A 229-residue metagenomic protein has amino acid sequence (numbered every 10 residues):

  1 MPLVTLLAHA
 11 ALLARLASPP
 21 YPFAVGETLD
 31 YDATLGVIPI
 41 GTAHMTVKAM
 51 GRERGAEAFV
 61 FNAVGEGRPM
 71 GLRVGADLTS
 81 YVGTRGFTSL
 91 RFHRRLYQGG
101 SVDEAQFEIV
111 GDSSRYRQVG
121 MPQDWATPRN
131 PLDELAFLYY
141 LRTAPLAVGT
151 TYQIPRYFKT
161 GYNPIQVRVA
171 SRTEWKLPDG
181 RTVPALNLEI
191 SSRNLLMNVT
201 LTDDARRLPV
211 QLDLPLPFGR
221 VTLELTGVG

Functional and structural regions predicted by a protein language model:
V4-A17: Hydrophobic alpha-helical targeting segments used for export or membrane insertion
A10, S113, E134, D204-A205: Short linear motifs in intrinsically disordered/low-complexity regions
A11, Y139-Y140: A ubiquitous, low-specificity "background" feature that marks scattered single residues across proteins without
R15-G111, T143-G229: Acidic, serine/threonine-rich low-complexity disordered tracts
Q98-Y139: Hydrophobic, well-structured mid-protein blocks that either form specific transmembrane helices
